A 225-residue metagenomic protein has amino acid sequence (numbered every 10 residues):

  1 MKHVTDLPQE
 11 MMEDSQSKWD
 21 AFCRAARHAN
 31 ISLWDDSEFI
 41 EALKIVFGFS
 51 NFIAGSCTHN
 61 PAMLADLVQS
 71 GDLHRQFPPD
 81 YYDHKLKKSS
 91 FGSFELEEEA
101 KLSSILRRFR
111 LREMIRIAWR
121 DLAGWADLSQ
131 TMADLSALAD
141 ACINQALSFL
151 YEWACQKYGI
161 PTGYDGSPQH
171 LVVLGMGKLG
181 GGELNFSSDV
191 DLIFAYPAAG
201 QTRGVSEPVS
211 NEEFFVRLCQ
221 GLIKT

Functional and structural regions predicted by a protein language model:
M1-T225: Non-catalytic regulatory/linker segments of enzymes
